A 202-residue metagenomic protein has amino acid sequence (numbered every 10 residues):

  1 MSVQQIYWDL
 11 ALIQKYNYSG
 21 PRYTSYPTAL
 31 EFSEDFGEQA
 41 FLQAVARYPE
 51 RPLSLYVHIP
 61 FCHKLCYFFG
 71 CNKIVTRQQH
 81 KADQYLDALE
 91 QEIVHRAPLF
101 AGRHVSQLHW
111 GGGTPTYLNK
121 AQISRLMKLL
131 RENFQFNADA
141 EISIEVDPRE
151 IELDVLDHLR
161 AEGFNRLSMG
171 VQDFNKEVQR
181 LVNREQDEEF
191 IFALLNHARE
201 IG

Functional and structural regions predicted by a protein language model:
M1-S54: Flexible, acidic/Gly-rich N-terminal and inter-domain linker regions that tether and position cofactor-handling modules
T28-F32, L65, I74-V75: A short secondary-structure junction motif
Y48-P49, H58-P60, F100-A101, H197-E200: Short glycine/proline-enriched loop/turn "hinge" motifs that connect secondary-structure elements and lie
L53-S54, H104-S106: Structural signature of beta-strand start/N-cap positions in the alpha/beta core of ABC transporter nucleotide-binding
S54, Y67, I142: Divalent metal-dependent hydrolysis catalytic cores, especially in the metallo-beta-lactamase
L55-V57, M169: Short beta-strand motif preference
V57-K73: Local cysteine-cluster metal-coordination motifs and their immediate loop/turn environment, predominantly Fe-S cluster
K73-L99, V105-G202: Conserved non-cysteine loop/helix-boundary elements of the Radical SAM core domain that shape
